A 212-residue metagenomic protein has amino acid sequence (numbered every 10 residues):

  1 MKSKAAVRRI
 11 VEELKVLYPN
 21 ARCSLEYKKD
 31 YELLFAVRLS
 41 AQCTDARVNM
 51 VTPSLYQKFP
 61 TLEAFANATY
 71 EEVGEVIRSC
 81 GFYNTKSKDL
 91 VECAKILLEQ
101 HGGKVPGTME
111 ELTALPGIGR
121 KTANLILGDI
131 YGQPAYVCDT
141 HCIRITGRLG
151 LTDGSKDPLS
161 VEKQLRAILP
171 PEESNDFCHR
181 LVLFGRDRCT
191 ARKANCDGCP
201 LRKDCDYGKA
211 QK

Functional and structural regions predicted by a protein language model:
K2-K212: Catalytic cores of DNA base-excision repair glycosylases
